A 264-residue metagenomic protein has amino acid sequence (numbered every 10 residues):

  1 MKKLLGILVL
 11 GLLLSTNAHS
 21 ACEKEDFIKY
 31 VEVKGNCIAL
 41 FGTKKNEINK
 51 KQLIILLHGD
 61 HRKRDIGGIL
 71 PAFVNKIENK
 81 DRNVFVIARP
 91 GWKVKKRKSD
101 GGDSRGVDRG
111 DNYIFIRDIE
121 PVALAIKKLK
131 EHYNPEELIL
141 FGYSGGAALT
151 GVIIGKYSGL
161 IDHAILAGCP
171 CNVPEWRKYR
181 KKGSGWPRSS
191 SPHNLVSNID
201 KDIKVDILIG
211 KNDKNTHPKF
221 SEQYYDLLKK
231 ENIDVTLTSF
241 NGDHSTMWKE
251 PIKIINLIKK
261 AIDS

Functional and structural regions predicted by a protein language model:
A18-K51: A domain-start/cap signature at the N-terminus of enzymes
C37, K45-D81: Short, surface-exposed "cap/lid" segments of acyl-processing enzymes
A88-I114: Cap/lid segment of the alpha/beta-hydrolase catalytic domain
R105-E131: Alpha/beta-hydrolase active-site loop
F141-G146, T150: Gly/Ala-rich beta-loop-alpha elbow adjacent to hydrolase catalytic centers
I165-P174: Active-site nucleophile loop of the alpha/beta-hydrolase fold
V173-E231, T236: The feature captures the conserved acid-bearing segment of alpha/beta-hydrolase catalytic domains
K219-Y225, K229-S264: C-terminal catalytic histidine-bearing segment of alpha/beta-hydrolase fold enzymes
